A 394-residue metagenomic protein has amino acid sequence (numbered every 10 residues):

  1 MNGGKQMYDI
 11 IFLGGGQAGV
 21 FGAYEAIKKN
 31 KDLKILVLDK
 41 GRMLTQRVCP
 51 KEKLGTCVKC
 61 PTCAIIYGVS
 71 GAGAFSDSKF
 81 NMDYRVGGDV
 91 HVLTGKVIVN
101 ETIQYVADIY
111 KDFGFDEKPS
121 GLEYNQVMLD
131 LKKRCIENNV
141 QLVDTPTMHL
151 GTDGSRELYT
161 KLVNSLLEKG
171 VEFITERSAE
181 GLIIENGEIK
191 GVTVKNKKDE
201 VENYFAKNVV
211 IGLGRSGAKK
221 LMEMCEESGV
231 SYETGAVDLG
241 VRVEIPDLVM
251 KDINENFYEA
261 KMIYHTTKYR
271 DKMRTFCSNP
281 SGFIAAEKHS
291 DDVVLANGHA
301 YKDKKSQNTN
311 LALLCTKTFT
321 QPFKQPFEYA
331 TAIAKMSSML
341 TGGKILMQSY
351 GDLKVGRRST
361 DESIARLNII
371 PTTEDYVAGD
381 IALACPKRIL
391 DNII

Functional and structural regions predicted by a protein language model:
G3-G87, L129-I394: Residues forming the flavin
G68-S120: Dinucleotide-binding Rossmann-like beta1-alpha1 core, especially the glycine-rich loop that anchors the ADP
G95-I103, Y124, M128, G343 (+1 more regions): Intrinsic-disorder-associated interaction segments
V106-D112, L122, M128-V140: Extended, charge- and Ser/Thr-rich helical segments
K118, L122, V209-G212: Short catalytic-loop micro-motif centered on adjacent basic/acidic residues
